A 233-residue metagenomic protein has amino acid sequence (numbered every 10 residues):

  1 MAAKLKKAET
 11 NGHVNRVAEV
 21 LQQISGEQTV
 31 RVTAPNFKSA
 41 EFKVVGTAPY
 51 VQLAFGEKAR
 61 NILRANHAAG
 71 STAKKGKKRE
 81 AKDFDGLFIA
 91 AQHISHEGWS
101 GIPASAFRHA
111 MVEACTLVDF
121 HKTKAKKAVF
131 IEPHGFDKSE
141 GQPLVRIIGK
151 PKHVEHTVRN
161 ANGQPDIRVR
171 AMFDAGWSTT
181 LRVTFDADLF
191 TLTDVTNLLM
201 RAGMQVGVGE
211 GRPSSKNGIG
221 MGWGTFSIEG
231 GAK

Functional and structural regions predicted by a protein language model:
M1-K233: RNA-interacting cores
